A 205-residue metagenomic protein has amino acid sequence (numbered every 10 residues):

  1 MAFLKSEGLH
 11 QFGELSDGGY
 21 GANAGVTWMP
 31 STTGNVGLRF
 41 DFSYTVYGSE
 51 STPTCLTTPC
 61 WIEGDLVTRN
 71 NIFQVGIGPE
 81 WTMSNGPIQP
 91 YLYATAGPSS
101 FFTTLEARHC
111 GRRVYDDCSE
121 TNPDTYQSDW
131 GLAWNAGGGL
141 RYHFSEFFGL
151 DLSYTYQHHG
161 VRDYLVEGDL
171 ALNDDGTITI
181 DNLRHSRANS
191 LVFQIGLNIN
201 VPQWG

Functional and structural regions predicted by a protein language model:
M1-E7, F42-G48, A96-T104, Y156-G160 (+1 more regions): Transmembrane beta-strands of outer-membrane beta-barrel pores
M1-S31, T103, H185-G205: Short glycine/proline- and aromatic-enriched beta-strand/turn motifs that initiate or cap beta-hairpins
E7-E14, C60-V67, C118-Y126, I178-H185: Extracellular loop and loop/strand-boundary signature of outer-membrane beta-barrel proteins
E7-G13, S49-P59, F102-D117, D163-L170: Outer-membrane beta-barrel translocator domains and adjoining extracellular loop/strand segments of Gram-negative
E14-Y20, V67-Q74, D124-A133, H185-N189: Short sequence motifs at beta-strands and strand-loop junctions characteristic of Gram-negative outer-membrane
A22-W28, F42-Y44, V75-W81, A94-P98 (+3 more regions): Residues on the lipid-exposed face of transmembrane beta-strands in outer-membrane beta-barrel proteins
M29-T33, S84-I88, H143-S145, P202-W204: Outer-membrane beta-barrel channels and translocator barrels
A136, F144-G205: Predominantly the C-terminal beta-signal and adjacent terminal strand-loop region of outer-membrane beta-barrel
